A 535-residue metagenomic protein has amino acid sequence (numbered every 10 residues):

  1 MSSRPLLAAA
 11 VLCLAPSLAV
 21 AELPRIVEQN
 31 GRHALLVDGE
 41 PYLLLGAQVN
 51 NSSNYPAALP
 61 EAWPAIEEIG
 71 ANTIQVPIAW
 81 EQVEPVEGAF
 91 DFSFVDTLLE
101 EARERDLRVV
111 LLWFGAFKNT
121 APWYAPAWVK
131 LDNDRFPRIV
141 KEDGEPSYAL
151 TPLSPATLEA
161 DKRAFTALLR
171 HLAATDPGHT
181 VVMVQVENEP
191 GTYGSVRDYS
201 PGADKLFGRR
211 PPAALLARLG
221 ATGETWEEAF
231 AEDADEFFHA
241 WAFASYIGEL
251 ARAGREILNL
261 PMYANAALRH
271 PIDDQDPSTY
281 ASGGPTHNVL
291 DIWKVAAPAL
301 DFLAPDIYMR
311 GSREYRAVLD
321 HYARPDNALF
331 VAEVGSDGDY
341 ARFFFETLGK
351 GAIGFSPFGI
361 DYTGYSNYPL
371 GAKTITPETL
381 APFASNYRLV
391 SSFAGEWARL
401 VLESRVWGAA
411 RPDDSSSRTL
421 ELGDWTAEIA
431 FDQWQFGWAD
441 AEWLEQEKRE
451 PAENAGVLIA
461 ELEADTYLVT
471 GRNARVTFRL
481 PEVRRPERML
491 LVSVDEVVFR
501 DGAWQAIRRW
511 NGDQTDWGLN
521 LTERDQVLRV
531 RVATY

Functional and structural regions predicted by a protein language model:
A15-P16: N-terminal signal peptide c-region/cleavage motif recognized by signal peptidases
A21-A71: N-terminal carbohydrate-binding accessory modules
L44-N54, P77-S93, D143-R163, E228-A244 (+3 more regions): The substrate-binding groove and active-site-proximal loops of carbohydrate-active enzymes, especially glycoside
L59-N133, F243-I257: Aromatic-lined substrate-binding rim segments of carbohydrate-active enzymes
D134-L290: Polysaccharide-binding and catalytic clefts of secreted carbohydrate-active enzymes
E249-N259, N288-S392: Catalytic-core region of carbohydrate-active enzymes that cleave or remodel glycosidic bonds
F345-F478: Aromatic- and carboxylate-lined catalytic core of secreted/periplasmic carbohydrate-active enzymes
A427, F431, Q435-A460, A464-Y535: C-terminal beta-sandwich/jelly-roll accessory domains of carbohydrate-active enzymes
